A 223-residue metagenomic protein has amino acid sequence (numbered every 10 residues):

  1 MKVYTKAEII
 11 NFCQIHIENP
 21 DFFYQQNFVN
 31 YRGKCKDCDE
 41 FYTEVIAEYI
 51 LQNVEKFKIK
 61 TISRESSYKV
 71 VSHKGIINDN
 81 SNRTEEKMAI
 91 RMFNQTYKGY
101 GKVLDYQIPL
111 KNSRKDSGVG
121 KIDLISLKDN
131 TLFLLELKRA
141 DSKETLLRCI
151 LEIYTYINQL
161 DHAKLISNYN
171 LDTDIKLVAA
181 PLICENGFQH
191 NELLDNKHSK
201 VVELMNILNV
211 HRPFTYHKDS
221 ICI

Functional and structural regions predicted by a protein language model:
M1-I223: Charged, terminal alpha-helix-loop-beta segments that serve as non-catalytic nucleic-acid engagement and/or assembly
